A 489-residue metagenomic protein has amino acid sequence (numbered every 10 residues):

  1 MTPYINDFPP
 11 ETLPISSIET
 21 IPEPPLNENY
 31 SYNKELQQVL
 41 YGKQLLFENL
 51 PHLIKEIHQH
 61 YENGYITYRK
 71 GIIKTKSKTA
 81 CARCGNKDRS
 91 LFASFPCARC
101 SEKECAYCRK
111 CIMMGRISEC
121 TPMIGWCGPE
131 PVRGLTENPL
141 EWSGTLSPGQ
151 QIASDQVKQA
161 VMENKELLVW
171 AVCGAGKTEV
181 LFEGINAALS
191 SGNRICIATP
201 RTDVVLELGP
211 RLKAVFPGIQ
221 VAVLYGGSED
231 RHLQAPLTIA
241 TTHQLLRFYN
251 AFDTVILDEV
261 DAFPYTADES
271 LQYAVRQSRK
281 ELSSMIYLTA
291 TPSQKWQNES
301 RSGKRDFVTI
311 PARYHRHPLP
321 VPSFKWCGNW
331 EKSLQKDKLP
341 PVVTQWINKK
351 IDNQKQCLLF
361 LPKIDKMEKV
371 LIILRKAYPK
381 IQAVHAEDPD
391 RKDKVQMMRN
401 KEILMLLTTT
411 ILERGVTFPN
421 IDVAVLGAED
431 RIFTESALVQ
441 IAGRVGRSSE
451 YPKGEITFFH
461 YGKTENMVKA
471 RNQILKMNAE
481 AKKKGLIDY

Functional and structural regions predicted by a protein language model:
Y65-R133: Interdomain "pre-motor" coupling segment immediately N-terminal to P-loop NTPase/helicase cores
M123-L135, P139, W296-W346, D488: Interdomain hinge/linker at the junction between the two RecA-like core domains of SF2 helicases
W170-T178, A188-L189, N193-L208, K336 (+2 more regions): Conserved strand-helix element at the start of the C-terminal RecA-like helicase core
L206, Q220-Q234, Q382-T409: Conserved helicase ATPase core of P-loop NTP-dependent helicases/translocases
N250-G328: Post-DEXD/H (motif II) to motif III coupling segment of the RecA-like Helicase ATP-binding lobe
F252-D258, M405-L407, E413-E429, V439 (+1 more regions): A short beta-strand element within the Helicase C-terminal
T266-K280, R431-G454: Conserved SF2 helicase motif VI
K280-K295, A442-Q473: Conserved segment of the helicase C-terminal RecA-like domain
